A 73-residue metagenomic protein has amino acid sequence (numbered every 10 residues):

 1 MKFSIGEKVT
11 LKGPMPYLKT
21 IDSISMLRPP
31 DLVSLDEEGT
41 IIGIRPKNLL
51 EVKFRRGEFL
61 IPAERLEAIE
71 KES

Functional and structural regions predicted by a protein language model:
M1-S73: Basic/aromatic-rich interaction segments and small domains that mediate binding to polyanionic partners
